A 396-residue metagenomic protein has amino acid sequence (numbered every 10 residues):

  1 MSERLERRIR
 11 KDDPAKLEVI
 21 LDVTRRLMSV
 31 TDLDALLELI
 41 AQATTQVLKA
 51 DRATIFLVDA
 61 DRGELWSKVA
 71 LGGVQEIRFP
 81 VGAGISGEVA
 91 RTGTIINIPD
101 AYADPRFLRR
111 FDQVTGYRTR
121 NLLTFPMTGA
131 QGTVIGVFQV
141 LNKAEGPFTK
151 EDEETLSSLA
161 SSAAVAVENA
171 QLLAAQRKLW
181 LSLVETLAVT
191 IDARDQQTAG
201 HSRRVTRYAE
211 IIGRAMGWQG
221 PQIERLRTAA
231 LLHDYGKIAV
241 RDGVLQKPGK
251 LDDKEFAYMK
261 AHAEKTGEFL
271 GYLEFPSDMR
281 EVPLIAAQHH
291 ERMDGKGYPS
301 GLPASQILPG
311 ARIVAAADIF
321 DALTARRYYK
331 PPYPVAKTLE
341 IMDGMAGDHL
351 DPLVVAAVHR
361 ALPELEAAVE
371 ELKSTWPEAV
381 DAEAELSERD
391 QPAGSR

Functional and structural regions predicted by a protein language model:
M1-A35, Q46, I135, A174-T186: Signal-transmission linkers at sensory-effector interfaces
S2-D12, G129-A130, V134-I135, L141-L159 (+2 more regions): Regulatory loop-to-helix N-cap segments in sensory/regulatory domains that couple ligand/signal detection
R25, S157-A164: Allosteric cytosolic regulatory segments
Q42-T45, R52-I77, V81, Y102-A103 (+3 more regions): GAF sensory/regulatory domain recognition with acknowledged cross-activation on helical regulatory dimers
V58-R62, I77-A83, T94-F111, I285 (+2 more regions): Short loop/turn segments at beta-alpha junctions that line or gate ligand-sensing/allosteric surfaces
G73-V74, K150, A188, D192-R396: Metal-dependent catalytic cores of enzymes that make or break cyclic nucleotides and related phosphoester linkages
V74-I96, A257-E264: Acidic/proline- and glycine-rich, intrinsically disordered low-complexity segments that serve as regulatory linkers
R120-Q131: A short, aliphatic-rich beta-strand micro-motif
